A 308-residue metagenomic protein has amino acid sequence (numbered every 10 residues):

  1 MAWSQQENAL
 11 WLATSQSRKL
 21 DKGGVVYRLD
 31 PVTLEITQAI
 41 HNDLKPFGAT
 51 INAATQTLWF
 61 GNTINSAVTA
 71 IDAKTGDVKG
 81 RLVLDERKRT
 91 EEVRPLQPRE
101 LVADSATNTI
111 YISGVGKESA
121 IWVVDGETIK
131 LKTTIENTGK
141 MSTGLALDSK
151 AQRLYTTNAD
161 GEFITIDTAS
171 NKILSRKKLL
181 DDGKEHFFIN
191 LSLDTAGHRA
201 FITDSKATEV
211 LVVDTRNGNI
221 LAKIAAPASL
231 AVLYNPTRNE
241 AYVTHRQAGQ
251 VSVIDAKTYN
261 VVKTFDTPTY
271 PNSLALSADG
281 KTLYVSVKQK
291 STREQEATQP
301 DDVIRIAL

Functional and structural regions predicted by a protein language model:
M1-L308: Predominantly soluble domains enriched in secretory-pathway, periplasmic, or organellar proteins
